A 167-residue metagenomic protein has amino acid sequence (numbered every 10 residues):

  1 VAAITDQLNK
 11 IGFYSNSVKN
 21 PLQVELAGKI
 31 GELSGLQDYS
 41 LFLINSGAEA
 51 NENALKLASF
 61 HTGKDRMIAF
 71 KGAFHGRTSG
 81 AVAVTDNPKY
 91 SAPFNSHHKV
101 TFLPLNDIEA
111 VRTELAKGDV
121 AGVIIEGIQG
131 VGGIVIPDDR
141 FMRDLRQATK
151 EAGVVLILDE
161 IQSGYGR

Functional and structural regions predicted by a protein language model:
V1-S17, A27-F42: Glycine-rich phosphate-binding segment of PLP-dependent enzymes
A3, Q7, L26-K29, L33 (+3 more regions): Alpha-helical structural signal in soluble globular domains
Q7-I11, L33, L57, H61 (+3 more regions): Change "in soluble alpha/beta enzymes" to "in soluble alpha/beta proteins
V24, A69, V123-I125, L156-Y165: Short beta-strand segments at enzyme active-site cores
G28-G122: PLP-dependent aspartate aminotransferase-fold enzymes
D107, Q129, Q162-S163: Short, glycine/acidic-enriched loop or turn micro-motifs at the edges of active sites
D119-I134: Short acidic, glycine-rich surface-loop motifs adjacent to enzyme active sites
V135-R167: Catalytic PLP-binding core of fold-type I/II PLP enzymes
